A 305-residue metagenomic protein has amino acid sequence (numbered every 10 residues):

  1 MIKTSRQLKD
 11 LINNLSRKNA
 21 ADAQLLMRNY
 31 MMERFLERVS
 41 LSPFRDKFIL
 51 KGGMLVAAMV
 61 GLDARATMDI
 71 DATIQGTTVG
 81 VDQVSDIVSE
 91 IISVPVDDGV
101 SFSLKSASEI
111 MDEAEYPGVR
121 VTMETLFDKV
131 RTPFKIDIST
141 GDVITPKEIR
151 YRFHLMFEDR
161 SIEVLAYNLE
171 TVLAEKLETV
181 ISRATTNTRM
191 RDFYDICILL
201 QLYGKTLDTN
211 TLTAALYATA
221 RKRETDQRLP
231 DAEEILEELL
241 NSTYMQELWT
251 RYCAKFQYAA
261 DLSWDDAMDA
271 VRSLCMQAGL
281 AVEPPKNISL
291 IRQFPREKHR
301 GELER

Functional and structural regions predicted by a protein language model:
M1-F48, A57-A66, I70-R305: Structured mid-to-C-terminal alpha-helical surface segments
